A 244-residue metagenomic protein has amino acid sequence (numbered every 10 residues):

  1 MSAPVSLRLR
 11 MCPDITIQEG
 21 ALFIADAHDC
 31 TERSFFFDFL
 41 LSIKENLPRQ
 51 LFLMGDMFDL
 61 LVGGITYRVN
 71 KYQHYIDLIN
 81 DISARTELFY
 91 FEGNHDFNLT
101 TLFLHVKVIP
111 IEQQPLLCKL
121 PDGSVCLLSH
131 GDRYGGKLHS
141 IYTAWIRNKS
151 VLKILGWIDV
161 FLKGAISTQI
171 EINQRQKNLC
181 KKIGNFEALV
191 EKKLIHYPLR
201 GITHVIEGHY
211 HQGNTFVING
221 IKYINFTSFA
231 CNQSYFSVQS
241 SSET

Functional and structural regions predicted by a protein language model:
L7-L9, D14-I17, D29-D122: Core catalytic region of metal-dependent phosphoesterases/phosphodiesterases, especially metallo-beta-lactamase-like
Q18-L22: Extreme N-terminal starter segment of soluble prokaryotic enzymes
F23-A27, L51-D56, E87-N94, L128-S129 (+2 more regions): Active-site neighborhood of phospho(di)ester-bond hydrolases with catalytic His/Asp-centered motifs
D77-N80, N173, K192-H196: Membrane-proximal helix-turn-helix segments that form the acceptor-binding/catalytic region of lipid-linked
K107-Q114, G123, L127, D132 (+2 more regions): Conserved beta-sheet core of the metallophosphoesterase superfamily
L128-L189: Active-site-proximal loop/helix segment associated with metal-binding centers of metalloenzymes
T244: A general nucleic-acid interaction/assembly signal
